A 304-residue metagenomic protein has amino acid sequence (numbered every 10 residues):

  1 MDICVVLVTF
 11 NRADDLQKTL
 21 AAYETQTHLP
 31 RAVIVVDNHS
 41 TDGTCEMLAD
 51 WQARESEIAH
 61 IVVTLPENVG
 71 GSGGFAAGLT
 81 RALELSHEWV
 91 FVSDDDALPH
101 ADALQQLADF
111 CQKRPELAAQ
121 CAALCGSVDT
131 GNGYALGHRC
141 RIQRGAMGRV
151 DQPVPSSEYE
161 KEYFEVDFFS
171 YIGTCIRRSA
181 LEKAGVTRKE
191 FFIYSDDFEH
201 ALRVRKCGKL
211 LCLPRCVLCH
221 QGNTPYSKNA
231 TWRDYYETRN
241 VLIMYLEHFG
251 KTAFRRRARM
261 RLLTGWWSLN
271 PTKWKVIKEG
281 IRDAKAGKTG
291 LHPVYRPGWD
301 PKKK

Functional and structural regions predicted by a protein language model:
A21-P30: Short, acidic, metal-binding catalytic loop of nucleotide-sugar glycosyltransferases
A22, D37-E46, E67, A97: A conserved acidic beta->alpha catalytic loop
T64-E84: Glycine-rich, basic loop-to-helix element that forms the pyrophosphate-binding segment of sugar-nucleotide handling
H87-D96: Short beta-strand-to-loop acidic/aromatic patch adjacent to the donor-nucleotide binding site
D102-R139: Conserved donor NDP-sugar-binding/catalytic core segment of glycosyltransferases
Q143-D167: Short, flexible, basic/aromatic active-site loop/helix in glycosyltransferases
D167-I176, A180-V186, E190-C216: A short, conserved alpha-helix in the catalytic core of glycosyltransferases
W232-N240, G250-K304: Non-catalytic, C-terminal membrane-associated alpha-helical segments of glycosyltransferases
